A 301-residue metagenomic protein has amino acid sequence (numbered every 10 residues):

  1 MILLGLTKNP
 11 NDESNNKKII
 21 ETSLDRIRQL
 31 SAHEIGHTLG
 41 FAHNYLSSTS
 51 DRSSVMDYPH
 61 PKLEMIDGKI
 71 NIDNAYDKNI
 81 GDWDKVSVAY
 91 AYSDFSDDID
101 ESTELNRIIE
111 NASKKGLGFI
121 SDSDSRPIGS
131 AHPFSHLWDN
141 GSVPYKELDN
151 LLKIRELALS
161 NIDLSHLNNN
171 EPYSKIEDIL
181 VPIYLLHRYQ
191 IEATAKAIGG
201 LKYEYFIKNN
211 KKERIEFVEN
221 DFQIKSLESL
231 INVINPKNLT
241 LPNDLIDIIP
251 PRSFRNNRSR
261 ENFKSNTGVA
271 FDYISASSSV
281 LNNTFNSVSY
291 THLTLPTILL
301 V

Functional and structural regions predicted by a protein language model:
M1-K18: Active-site-adjacent "gating/activation" loops or surface patches in catalytic cores
E13-L30: Short pre-active-site segment immediately N-terminal to the catalytic Zn-binding motif
N15, R26, F41, D73 (+1 more regions): Sparse, context-dependent recognition of short Cys/His-centered cofactor- or disulfide-binding micro-motifs
K18, S50-L293: Conserved catalytic/binding loops enriched for acidic/polar residues
Q29-F41: Active-site recognition of the HExxH zinc-binding catalytic motif
Y45-L46: Acidic, metal/ion-coordinating pockets
H292-V301: Single conserved hydrophobic/aromatic residue that forms the stacking wall/gate of nucleotide- or nucleobase-binding
